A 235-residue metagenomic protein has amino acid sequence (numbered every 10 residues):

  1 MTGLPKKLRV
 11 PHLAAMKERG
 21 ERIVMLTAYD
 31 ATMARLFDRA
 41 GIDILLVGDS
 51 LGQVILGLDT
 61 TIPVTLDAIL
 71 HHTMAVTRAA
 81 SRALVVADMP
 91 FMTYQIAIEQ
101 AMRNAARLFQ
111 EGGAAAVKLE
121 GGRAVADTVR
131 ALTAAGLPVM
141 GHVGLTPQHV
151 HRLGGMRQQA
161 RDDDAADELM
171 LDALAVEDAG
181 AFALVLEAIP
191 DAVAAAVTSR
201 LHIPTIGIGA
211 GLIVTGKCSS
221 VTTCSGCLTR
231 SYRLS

Functional and structural regions predicted by a protein language model:
T2-R233: Alpha/beta enzyme core
